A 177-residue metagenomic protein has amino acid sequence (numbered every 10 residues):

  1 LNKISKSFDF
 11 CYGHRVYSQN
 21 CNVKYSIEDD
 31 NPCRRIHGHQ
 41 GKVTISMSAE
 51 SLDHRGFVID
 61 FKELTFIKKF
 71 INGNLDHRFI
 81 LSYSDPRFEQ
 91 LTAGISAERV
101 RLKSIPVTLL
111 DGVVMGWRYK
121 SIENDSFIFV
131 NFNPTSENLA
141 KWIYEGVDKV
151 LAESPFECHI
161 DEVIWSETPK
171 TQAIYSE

Functional and structural regions predicted by a protein language model:
L1-E177: Charge-rich, low-complexity N-terminal segments
